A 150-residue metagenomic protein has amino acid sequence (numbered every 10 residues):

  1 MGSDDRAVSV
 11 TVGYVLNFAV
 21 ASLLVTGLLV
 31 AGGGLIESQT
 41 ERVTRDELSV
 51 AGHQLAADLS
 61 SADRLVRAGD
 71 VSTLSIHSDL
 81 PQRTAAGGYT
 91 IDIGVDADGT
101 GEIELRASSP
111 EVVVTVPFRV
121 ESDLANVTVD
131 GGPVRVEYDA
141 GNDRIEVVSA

Functional and structural regions predicted by a protein language model:
G2-A150: Acidic, polar-rich N-terminal leader regions of halophilic archaeal proteins
